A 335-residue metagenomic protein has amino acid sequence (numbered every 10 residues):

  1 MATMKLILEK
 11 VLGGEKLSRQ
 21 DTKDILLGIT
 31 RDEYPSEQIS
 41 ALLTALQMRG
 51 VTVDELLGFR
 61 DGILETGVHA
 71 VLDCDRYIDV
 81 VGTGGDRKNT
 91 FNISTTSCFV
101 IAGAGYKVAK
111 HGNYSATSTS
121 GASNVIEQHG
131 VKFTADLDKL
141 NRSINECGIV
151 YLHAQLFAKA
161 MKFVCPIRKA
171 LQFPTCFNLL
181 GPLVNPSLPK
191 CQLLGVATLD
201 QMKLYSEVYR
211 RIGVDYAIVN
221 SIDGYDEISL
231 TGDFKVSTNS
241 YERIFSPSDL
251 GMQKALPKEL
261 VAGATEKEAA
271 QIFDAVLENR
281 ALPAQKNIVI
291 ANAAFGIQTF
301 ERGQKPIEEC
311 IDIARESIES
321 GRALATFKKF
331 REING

Functional and structural regions predicted by a protein language model:
A2, K10, K16, G62-A70 (+5 more regions): Glycine-rich anion-binding loops and their surrounding alpha/beta cores
A2, V11-E55, L64-L72, I288-V289 (+1 more regions): N-terminal glycine-rich anion-binding loops that anchor highly charged ligand groups
Q38-I39, A109-H111, I218-V219: Short beta-strand segments at enzyme active-site cores
L43-Q47, D79-G84, G296-T299: Short glycine-rich or small-residue beta-strand-to-loop segments that form or flank ligand, phosphate, metal/Fe-S
G50-G112: Active-site cofactor/substrate anionic-group-binding motifs, chiefly glycine- and Lys/Arg-rich phosphate-binding loops
D86-C98, H111, T117-S120, M161 (+2 more regions): Short glycine/serine/threonine-rich phosphate/pyrophosphate-binding segments that cradle anionic phosphate groups
S115-V131: Active-site-proximal loop->helix
